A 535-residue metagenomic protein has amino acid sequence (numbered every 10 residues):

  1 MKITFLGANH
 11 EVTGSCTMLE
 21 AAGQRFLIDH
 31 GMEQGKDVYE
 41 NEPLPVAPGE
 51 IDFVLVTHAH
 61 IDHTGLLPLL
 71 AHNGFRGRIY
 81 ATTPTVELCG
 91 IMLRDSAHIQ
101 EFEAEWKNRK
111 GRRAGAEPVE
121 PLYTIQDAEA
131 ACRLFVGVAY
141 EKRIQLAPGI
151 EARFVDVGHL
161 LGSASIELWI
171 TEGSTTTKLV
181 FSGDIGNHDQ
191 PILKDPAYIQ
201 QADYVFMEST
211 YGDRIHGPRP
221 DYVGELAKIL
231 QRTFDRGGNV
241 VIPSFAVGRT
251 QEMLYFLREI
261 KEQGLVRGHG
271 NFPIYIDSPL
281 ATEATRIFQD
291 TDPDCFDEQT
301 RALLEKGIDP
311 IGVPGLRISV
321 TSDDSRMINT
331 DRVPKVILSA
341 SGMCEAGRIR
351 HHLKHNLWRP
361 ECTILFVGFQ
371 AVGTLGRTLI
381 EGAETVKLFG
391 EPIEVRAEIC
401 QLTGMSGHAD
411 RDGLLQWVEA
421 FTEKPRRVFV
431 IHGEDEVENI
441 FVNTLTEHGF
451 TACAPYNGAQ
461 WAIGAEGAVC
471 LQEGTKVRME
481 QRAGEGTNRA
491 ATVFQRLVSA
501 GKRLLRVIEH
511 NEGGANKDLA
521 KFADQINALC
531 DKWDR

Functional and structural regions predicted by a protein language model:
M1-L55, H60, T64, A71-E252 (+2 more regions): His/Asp/Glu-rich metal-coordinating catalytic cores of metallo-dependent phosphodiesterases/hydrolases acting on
D52, D203, K335, C362 (+1 more regions): Conserved acidic residues
Q100-E105, D292-E305, K387, V469-Q495: A polyampholytic, Gly/Pro-enriched intrinsically disordered region
I150-F154, I287-C295, L415, A465-T475: Short, surface-exposed amphipathic charged segments that create phosphate/polyanion-binding patches used for binding
P191-F206, P293-T300, Q370-R396: Short, compositionally biased "basic patch" segments
I229-T374, V386-K387, T422, V437-N439 (+3 more regions): Hard-cation-handling environments
K387-V418: Generic long, charged, amphipathic alpha-helical segments
G458-K521: Charged, amphipathic alpha-helical linkers/stalks
